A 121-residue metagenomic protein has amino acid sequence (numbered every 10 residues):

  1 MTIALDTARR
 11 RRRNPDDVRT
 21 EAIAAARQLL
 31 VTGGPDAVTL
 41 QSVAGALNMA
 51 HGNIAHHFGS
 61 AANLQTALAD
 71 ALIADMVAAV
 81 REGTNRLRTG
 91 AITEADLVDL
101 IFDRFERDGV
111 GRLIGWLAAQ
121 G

Functional and structural regions predicted by a protein language model:
M1-D17, Q28: N-terminal intrinsically disordered/low-complexity leader segments
V18-E21, A25-N63, A67: Helix-turn-helix
E21, A25-G33, D75-R86, L113 (+1 more regions): Solvent-exposed, amphipathic alpha-helical segments
A24, G52, D99, R112-L113: Positions in alpha-helical segments
T66, D70, G115-W116: Generic alpha-helical structural context detector
A67, A78-V110: Hydrophobic alpha-helical connector segments
F105-G121: Amphipathic alpha-helical segments used for helix-helix packing
